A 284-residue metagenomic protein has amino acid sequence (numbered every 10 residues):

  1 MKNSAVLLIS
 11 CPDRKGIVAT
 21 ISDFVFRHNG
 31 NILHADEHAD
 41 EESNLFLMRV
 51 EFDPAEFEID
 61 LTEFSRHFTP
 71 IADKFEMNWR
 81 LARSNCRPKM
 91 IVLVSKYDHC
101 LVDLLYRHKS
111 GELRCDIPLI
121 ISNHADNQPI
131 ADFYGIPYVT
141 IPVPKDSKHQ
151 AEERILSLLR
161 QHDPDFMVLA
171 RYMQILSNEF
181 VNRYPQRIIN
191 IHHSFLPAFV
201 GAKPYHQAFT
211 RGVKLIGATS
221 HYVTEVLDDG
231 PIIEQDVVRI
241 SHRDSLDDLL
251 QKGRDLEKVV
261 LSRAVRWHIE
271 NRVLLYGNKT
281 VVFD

Functional and structural regions predicted by a protein language model:
M1-P88: A conserved regulatory-domain signal marking ACT and ACT-like small-molecule sensing domains and adjacent regulatory
S10, I91-L93, I121: Short hydrophobic segments within beta-strands
S84-D103: Short, low-order "capping/linker" segments at domain edges
K109-S110: Conserved mixed alpha/beta catalytic, RNA-binding, or beta-rich assembly cores of soluble enzyme, regulatory
C115-D126: Short internal beta-strands
H124, S147, A151, H162-D284: Donor/substrate-binding cores of folate-linked one-carbon enzymes
Q128-F133, V181-R183: Short loop/helix-cap segments at secondary-structure boundaries that form the rim of catalytic
D132, I136-H162: Adenosine-nucleotide cofactor-binding segment
